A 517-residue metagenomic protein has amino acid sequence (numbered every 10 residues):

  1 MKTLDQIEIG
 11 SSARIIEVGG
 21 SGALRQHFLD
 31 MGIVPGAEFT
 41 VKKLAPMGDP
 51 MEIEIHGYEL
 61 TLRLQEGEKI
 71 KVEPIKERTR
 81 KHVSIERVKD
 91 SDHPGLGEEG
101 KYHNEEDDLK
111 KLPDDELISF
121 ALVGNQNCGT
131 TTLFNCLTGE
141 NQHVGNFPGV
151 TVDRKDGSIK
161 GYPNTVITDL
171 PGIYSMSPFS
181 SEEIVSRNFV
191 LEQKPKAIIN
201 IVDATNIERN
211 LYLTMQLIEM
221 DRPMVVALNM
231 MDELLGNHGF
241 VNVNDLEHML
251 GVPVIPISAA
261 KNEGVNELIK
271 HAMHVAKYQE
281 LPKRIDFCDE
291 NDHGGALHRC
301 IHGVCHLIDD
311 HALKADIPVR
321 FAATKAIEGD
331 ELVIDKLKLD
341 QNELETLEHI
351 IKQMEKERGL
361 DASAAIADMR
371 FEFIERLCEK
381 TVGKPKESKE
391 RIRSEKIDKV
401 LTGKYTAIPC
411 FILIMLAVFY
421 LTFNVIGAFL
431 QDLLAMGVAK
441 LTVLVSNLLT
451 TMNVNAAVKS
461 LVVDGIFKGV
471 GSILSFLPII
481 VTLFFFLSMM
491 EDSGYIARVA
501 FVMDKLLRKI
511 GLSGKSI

Functional and structural regions predicted by a protein language model:
M1-V83: Compact, glycine-rich, soluble single-domain proteins
H93-S175, Q193: Conserved G1/Walker A P-loop phosphate-binding module
E106-K110, L117, S186, K384-K399 (+1 more regions): Cytosolic juxtamembrane amphipathic/interface segments immediately preceding and feeding into a transmembrane helix
I159-Y162, V185-I255: Conserved C-terminal guanine-recognition region of P-loop GTPase G domains, centered on the G4
S175-S177, E208-R209, E233-H238, N262-E267 (+1 more regions): Switch/connector loops and helix/strand junctions flanking conserved nucleotide-binding motifs in nucleotide-processing
L234-D289: Canonical P-loop GTPase G-domain recognition
G251, Y278, R284-M452: Extended helical scaffolds that flank P-loop GTPase cores
F423-S516: Membrane-embedded alpha-helical segments and adjacent helix-loop junctions characteristic of multi-pass solute
